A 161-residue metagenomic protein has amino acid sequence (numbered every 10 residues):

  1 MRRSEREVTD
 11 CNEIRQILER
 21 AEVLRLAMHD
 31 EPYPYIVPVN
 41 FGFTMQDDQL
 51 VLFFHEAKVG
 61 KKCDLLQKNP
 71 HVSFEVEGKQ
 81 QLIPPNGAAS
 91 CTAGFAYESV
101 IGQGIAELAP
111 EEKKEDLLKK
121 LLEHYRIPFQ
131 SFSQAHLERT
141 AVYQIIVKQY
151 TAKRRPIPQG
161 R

Functional and structural regions predicted by a protein language model:
M1-E19: Extreme N-terminal tail/first-helix region
R2-R3, Q81-R161: Charged, gly/pro-rich active-site loop segments
V8-T9, R20-R25, Y125-P128: Short Pro/Gly-enriched beta-strand edge/turn motifs at strand-loop
I17-L18, L66, L121: A generic structural signal for nonpolar/aromatic side chains embedded in well-ordered alpha-helices
A21-K58: Short beta-strand segments
N40-G42, E75, I105, I146: Residue-level recognition of well-ordered beta-strand positions that form the cores of beta-sheet-rich folds across
K61-N86, A93: Helix-adjacent hinge/juxtasegments
